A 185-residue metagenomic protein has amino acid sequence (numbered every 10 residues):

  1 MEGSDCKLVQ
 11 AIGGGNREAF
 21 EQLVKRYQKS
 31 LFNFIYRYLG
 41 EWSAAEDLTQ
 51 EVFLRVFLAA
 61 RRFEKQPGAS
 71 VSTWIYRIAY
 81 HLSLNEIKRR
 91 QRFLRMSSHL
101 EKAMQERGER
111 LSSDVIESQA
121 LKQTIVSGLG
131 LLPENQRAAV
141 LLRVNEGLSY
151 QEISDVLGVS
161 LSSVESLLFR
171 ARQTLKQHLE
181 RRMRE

Functional and structural regions predicted by a protein language model:
M1-S30, G130, Q177, R181-E185: N-terminal module of bacterial RNA polymerase sigma factors
E2, A11, R95-S98, K102 (+3 more regions): C-terminal edge and immediately downstream basic/flexible tail or linker adjoining helix-turn-helix-like DNA-binding
E2-D5, F93-K122: Internal acidic/polar
G13-G14, R37-L39, F53-G68, R89-R90: Sigma70-family region 2
G13-Q22, F32-E51, L161, M183-E185: Short, charged helix-capping/linker segments at alpha-helix termini
N33, D47-L54, A69-H81: Structural recognition of an alpha-helix C-terminal capping motif at a helix-to-coil junction
L58-E64, R77-S98: Arg/Lys-rich amphipathic alpha helix in sigma70-family domain 2
L84, Q136, L142-N145, Q151 (+1 more regions): DNA-recognition helix of helix-turn-helix
